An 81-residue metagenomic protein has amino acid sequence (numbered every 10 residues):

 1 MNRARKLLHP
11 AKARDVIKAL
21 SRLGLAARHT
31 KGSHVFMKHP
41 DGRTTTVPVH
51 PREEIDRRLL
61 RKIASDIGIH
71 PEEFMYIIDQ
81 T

Functional and structural regions predicted by a protein language model:
M1-H29: N-terminal first-folded block
K6, H50, A64: Short, flexible active-site loop motifs that bind/organize anionic cofactors or intermediates
A26-L59: A short, structured beta-strand/loop element
I55-T81: C-terminal structural segments of small proteins and small subunits
